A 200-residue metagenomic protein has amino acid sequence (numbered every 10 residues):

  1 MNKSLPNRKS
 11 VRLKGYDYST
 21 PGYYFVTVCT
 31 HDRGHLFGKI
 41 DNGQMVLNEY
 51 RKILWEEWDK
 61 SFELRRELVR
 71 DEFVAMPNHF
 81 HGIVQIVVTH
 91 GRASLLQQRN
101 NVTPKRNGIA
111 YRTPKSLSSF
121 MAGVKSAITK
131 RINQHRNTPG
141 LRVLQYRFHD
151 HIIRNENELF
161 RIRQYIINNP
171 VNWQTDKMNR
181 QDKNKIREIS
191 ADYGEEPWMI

Functional and structural regions predicted by a protein language model:
M1-I200: Short catalytic/metal-binding and nucleic-acid-binding patches
